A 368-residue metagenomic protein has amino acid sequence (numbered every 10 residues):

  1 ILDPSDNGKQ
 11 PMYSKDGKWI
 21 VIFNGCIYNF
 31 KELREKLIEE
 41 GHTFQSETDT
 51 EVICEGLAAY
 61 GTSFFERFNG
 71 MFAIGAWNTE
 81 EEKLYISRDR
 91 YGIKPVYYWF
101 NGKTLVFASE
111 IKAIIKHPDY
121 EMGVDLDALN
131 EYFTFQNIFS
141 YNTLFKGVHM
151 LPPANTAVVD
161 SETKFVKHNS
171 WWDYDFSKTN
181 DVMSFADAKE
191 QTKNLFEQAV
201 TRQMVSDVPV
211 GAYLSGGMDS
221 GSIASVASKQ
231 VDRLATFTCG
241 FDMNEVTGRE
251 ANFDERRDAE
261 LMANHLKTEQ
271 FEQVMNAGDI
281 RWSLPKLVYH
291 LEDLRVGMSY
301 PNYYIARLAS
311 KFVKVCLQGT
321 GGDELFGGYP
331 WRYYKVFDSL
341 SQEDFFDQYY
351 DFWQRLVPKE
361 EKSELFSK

Functional and structural regions predicted by a protein language model:
I1-H290, N302: Cysteine-centered catalytic environments shared across enzyme families
A251, E260-K368: Glycine-rich active-site loop/lid subdomains used to bind and stabilize high-energy intermediates
